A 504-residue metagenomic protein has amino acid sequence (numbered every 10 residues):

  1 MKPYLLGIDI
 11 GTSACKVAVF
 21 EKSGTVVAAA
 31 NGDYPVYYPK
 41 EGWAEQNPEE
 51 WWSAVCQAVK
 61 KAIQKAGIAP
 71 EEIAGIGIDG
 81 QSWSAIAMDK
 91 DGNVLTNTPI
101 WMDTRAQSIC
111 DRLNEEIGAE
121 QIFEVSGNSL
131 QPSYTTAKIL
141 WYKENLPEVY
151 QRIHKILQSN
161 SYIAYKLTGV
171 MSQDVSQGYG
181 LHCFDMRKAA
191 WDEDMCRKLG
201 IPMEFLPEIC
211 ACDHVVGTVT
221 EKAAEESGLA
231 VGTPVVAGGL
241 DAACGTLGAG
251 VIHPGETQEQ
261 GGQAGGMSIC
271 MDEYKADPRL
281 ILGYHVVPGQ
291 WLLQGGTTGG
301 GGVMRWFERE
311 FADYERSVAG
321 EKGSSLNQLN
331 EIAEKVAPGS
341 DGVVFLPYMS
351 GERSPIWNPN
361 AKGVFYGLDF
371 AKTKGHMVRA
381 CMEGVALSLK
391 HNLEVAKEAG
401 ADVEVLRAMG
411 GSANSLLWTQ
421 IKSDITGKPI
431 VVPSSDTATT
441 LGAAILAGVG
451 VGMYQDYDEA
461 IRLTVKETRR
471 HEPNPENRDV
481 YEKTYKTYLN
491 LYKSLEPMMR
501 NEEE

Functional and structural regions predicted by a protein language model:
M1-T96, E124, A224-E225, L229-P234 (+3 more regions): N-terminal glycine/serine-rich phosphate-binding loop of ATP-dependent small-molecule kinases, especially carbohydrate
K2-G7, V19, P48, Q107 (+7 more regions): Active-site core segments that coordinate phosphate-bearing ligands/cofactors across diverse enzyme families
V27-A28, A74, H154, P207 (+2 more regions): A short, local hydrophobic-aromatic micro-motif
G32-Y34, A211, P473: Active-site donor-binding loop signature of nucleotide-sugar glycosyltransferases
Q64-W101, S129-T135, N160, A164-D185 (+2 more regions): Short beta-strand-loop/turn "lid" adjacent to the catalytic site in phosphate-handling enzymes
G67-P70, D79, M203, V251 (+1 more regions): Alpha-helix termination/capping residues and helix-transition junctions
